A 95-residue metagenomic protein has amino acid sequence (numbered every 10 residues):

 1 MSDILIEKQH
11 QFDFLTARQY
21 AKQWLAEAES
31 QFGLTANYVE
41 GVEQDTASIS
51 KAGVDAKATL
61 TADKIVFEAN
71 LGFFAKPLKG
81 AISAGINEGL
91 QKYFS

Functional and structural regions predicted by a protein language model:
M1-A36: Terminal, regulation- and interaction-focused segments at domain boundaries
D3, Q44-T46, A62-K64: A generic structural signal for beta-strand entry/edge sites
I4-E7, Q11-F12, T46, K57 (+1 more regions): A composition-biased, non-transmembrane "mature-region" signal
E7, A62-Y93: C-terminal structural segments of small proteins and small subunits
H10, F32, G53, L71-F73: Short, well-ordered turn and helix-capping elements at secondary-structure junctions
L15, A58, K76-L78: Intrinsically disordered, low-complexity acidic/polar segments
Q23, S30-T59: Ser/Thr-rich, low-complexity intrinsically disordered terminal regions
